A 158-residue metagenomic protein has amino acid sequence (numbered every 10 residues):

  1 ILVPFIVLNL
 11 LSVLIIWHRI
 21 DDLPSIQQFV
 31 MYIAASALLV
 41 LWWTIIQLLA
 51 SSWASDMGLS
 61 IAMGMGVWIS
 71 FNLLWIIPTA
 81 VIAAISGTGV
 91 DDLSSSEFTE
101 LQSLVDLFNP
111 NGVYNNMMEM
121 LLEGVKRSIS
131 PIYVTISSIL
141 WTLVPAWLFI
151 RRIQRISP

Functional and structural regions predicted by a protein language model:
I1-M57: Secretory targeting signals
L8, W42-W43, Q47, N111-Y114 (+2 more regions): Alpha-helical transmembrane segments of polytopic integral membrane proteins, especially the permease/helical cores
V30-A37, V67, I136-L140: Hydrophobic alpha-helical transmembrane segments of multi-pass membrane proteins
A37-W75, G87, D91: A structural motif at transmembrane helix-loop-helix junctions in multipass membrane proteins
I69, L73-L143, W147: Terminal transmembrane helical anchor/hairpin motif
L148-P158: Membrane-interface capping segments at transmembrane-helix boundaries
